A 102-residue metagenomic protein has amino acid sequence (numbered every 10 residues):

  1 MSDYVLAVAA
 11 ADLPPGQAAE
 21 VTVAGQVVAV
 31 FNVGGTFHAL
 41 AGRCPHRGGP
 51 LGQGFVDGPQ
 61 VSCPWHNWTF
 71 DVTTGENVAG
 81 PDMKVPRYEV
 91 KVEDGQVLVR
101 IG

Functional and structural regions predicted by a protein language model:
M1-G58, D71-V72, E76, K84-G102: N-terminal pre-ligand scaffold of iron-sulfur
C44, C63-H66: Short cysteine clusters
P81: Glycine/small-residue-rich loop that forms an oxyanion/phosphate-binding "nest" at active or ligand-binding sites
